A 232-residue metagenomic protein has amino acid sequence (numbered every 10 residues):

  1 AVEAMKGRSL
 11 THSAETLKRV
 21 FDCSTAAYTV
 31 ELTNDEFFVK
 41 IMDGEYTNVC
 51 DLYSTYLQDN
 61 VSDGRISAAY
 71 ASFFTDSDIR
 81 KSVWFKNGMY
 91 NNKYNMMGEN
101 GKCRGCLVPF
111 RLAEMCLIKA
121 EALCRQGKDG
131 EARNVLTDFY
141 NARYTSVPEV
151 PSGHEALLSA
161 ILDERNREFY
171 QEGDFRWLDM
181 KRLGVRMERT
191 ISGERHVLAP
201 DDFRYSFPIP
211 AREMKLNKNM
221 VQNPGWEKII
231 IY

Functional and structural regions predicted by a protein language model:
A1, L112, K119-E121, Q126: Structural register within alpha-helical repeat arrays
M5-L112, L158, E168, L183-G184 (+2 more regions): Hydrophobic-face positions in mid-chain alpha helices that act as interaction patches
G7-R8, Q126-K128: Short helix-adjacent coil turns
A14-T25, G130-T145: TPR/TPR-like (Sel1-like) alpha-helical repeat modules
L52, G64, S152-Y232: Long, intrinsically disordered, low-complexity segments
C103-C106, C124, P148: Second-shell loop/turn segments in exported
